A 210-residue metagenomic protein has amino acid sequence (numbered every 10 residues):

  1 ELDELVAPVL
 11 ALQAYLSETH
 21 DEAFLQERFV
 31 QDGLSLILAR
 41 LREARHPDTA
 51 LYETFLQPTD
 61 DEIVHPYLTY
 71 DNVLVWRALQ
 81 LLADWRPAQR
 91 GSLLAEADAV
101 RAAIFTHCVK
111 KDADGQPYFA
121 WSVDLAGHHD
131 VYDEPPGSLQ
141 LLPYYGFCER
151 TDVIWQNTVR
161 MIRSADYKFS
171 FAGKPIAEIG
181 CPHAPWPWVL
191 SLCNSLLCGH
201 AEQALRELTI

Functional and structural regions predicted by a protein language model:
E1-V9, A14-A44, E53-P58: Active-site lining segments of carbohydrate-active enzymes
A7-F24, L74-A88, Q140-T151, S191-E207: Well-ordered alpha-helical scaffold segments within catalytic/enzyme domains
R28, D32-A39, E43-T54, H65-W76 (+1 more regions): Extended ligand-binding clefts on enzyme/binding-domain cores
A177, L205-I210: C-terminal catalytic domain of Rieske-type non-heme iron oxygenases
